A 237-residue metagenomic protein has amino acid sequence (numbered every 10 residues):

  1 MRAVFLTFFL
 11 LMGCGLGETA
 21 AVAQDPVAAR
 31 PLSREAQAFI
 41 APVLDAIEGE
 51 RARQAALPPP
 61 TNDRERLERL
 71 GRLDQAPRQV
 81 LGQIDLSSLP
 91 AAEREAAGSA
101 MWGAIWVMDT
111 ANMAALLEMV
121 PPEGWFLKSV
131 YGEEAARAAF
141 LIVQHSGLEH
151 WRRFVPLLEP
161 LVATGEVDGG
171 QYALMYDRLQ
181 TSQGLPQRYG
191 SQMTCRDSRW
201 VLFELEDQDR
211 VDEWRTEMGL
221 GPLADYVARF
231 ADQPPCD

Functional and structural regions predicted by a protein language model:
V4-G15: Bacterial N-terminal signal peptides
G15, T194-R196, P235-D237: Sequence contexts marking disulfide-bonded cysteines in secreted/extracellular proteins
G17-A23: Boundary at the C-terminal end of the N-terminal hydrophobic targeting segment
D25-Q183: N-terminal helix-rich structural modules
F126, L220-P222: Short coil/loop linkers at secondary-structure junctions
P156-L220: An amphipathic alpha-helical core segment
M218, D225-Q233, D237: Low-complexity, Gly/Ser/Thr/Pro-rich intrinsically disordered linker/tail segments
